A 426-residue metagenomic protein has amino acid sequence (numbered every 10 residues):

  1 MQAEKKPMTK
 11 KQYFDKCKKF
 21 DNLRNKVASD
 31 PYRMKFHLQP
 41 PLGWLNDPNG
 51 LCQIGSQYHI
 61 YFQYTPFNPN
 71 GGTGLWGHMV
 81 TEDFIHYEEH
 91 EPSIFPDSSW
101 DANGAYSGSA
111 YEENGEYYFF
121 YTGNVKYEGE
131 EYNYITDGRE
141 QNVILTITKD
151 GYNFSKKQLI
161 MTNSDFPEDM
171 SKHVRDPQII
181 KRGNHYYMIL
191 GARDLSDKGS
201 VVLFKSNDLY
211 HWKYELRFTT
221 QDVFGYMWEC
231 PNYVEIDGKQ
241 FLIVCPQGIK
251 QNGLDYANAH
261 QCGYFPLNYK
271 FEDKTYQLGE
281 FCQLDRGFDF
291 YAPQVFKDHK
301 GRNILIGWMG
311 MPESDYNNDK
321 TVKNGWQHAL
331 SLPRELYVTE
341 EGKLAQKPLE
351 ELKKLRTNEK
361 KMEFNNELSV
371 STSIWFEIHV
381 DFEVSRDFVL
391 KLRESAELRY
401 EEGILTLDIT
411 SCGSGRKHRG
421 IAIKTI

Functional and structural regions predicted by a protein language model:
E4-N49, N68-G71, I85-E112, Y152-K181 (+3 more regions): Surface loop/turn signatures of beta-propeller and other carbohydrate-active proteins
K18-L23, P266-I426: Beta-rich accessory regions
P41, I54-S56, Y61-T65, T81-F84 (+3 more regions): Acidic/polar N-terminal loop/beta-strand segments that form early-domain functional surfaces
D47-N68, H90-E91, S107-I135, V143-L145 (+6 more regions): Hydrophobic core segments of beta-strands in well-ordered, beta-rich domains
N70-T73, W100-D101, G129-Y132, E168 (+6 more regions): A short, polar/proline- and glycine-enriched secondary-structure boundary/capping micro-motif
G72, D197, V384-R386: Short loop/turn segments at connectors of secondary-structure elements within structured domains
L75-D83, I135-G151, S200-L209, Y256-E272 (+1 more regions): Beta-propeller blade signature
G104, R139-E140, H173, M227 (+4 more regions): A short, structural micro-pattern
